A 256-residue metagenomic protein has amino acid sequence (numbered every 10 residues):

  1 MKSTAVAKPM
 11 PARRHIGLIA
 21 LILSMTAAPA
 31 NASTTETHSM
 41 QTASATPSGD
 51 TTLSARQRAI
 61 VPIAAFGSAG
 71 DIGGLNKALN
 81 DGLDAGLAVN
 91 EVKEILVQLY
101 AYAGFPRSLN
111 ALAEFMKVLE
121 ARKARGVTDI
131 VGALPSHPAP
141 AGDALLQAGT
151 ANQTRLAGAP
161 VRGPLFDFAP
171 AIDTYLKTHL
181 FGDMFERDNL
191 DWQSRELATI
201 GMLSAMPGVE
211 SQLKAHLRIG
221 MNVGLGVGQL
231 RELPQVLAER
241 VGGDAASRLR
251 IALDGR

Functional and structural regions predicted by a protein language model:
M1-V6, S33-T35: N-terminal acidic, proline/glycine-rich, low-complexity intrinsically disordered segments
S3-G17: Bacterial N-terminal signal peptides that target proteins for export
L18-I22: Sec-dependent N-terminal signal peptides
L23-M25, A30-R56, S68-A85, N90-E91 (+6 more regions): Acidic, glycine/proline-rich low-complexity segments that act as flexible tails and inter-domain linkers
R58-I63, I95-A101, T199-G201, P234: Alpha-helical scaffold segments that form or flank carboxylate-/histidine-based iron centers
A65, M202-P207: Extracellular/lumenal glycan-associated surfaces
V209-R218, R231: Short conserved catalytic/interaction loops centered on acidic-Pro-aromatic/His motifs
